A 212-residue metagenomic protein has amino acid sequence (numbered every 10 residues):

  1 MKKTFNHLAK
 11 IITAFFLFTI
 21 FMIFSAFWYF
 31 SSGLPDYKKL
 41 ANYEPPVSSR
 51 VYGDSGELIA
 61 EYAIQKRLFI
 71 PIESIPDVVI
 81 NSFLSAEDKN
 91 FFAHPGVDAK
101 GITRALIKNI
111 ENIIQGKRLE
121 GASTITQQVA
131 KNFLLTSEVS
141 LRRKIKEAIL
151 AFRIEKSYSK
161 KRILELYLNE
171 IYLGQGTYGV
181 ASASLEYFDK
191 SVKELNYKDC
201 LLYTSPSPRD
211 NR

Functional and structural regions predicted by a protein language model:
M1-Y52, N90-F91: N-terminal type II signal-anchor transmembrane helix that functions as the membrane-insertion/stop-transfer segment
F21, G56, F83, V129 (+3 more regions): Residue-level preference for non-acidic, small/hydrophobic
F30-I80: Terminal hydrophobic membrane-targeting helix
P45-V47, K66-L68, V79-S82, D98-G101 (+5 more regions): Envelope-exposed proteins and targeting segments
D54-E57, I64-R67, I75-V78, A86-K89 (+7 more regions): Solvent-exposed coil/turn segments that connect beta secondary-structure elements in extracytoplasmic/periplasmic
P71-I125, Y178-A183, F188, K193-L195: Flexible, acidic/glycine-enriched loop-and-adjacent beta/alpha segments that face the extracytoplasmic/periplasmic side
R118-A181, E194: Amphipathic, coiled-coil-like alpha-helical scaffolding segments used for oligomerization/assembly
Y203-R212: Single conserved hydrophobic/aromatic residue that forms the stacking wall/gate of nucleotide- or nucleobase-binding
